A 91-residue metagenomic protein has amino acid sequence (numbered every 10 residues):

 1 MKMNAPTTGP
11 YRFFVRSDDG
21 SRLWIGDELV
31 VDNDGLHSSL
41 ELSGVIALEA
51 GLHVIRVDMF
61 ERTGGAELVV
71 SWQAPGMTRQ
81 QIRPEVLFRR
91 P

Functional and structural regions predicted by a protein language model:
M1-P91: Acidic/polar, compositionally biased interaction segments
